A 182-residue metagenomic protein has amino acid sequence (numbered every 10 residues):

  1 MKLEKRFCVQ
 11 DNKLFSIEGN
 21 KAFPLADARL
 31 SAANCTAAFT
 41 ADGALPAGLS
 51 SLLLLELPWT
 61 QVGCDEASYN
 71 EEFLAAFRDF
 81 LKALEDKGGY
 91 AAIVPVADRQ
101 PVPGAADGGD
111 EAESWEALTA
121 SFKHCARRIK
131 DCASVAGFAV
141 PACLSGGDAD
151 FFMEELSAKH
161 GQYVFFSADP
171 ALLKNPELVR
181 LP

Functional and structural regions predicted by a protein language model:
M1-L54, E155, P176-V179: N-terminal carbohydrate-binding accessory modules
A37-A44, A75-A76, A120-A126, A171-E177: Alpha-helical scaffolding within the catalytic cores of extracellular/periplasmic polymer-degrading hydrolases
A38-Q100, M153-V164: Aromatic-lined substrate-binding rim segments of carbohydrate-active enzymes
P46, A105-G109: Intrinsically disordered, low-complexity coil segments
Q61-C64, R99-G104, G146-D148, L173-N175: Short catalytic/ligand-binding loop motif for oxyanion handling, primarily in non-cytosolic enzymes, centered on
A67-A92, G108-V140, D148-K159: An active-site-proximal structural segment forming one wall of the substrate-binding cleft that immediately precedes
V96-Q100, R128-A133, P182: Glycan-processing catalytic domains of CAZymes
P103, S134-L144, S157-N175: Aromatic-lined carbohydrate-recognition surfaces of secreted/lumenal glycan-active proteins
